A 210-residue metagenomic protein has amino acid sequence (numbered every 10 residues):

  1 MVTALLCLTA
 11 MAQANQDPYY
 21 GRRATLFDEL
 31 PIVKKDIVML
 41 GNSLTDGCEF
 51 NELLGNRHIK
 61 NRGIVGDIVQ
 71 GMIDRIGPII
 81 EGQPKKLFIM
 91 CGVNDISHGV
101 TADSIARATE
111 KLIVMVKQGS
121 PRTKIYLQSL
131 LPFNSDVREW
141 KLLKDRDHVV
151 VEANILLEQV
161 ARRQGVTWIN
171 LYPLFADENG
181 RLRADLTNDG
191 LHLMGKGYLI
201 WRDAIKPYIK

Functional and structural regions predicted by a protein language model:
M1-V38, D46, F50-N51, K210: N-terminal secretory targeting modules
L30-K34, L53-L54, E81-G82, R162-R163: Extracellular/periplasmic catalytic domains that process cell-envelope and extracellular macromolecules
I37-M39, K60-G63, K86-C91, K124-S129 (+2 more regions): Structural recognition of the beta-strand scaffold that forms the well-ordered cores of secreted hydrolase catalytic
L40, T45-H58, V69-R107, L130-S135: Oxyanion-hole/transition-state-stabilizing segment in secreted/luminal serine hydrolases and related acyltransferases
A102-L112, D147-A153: Charged helix-capping and loop-helix junction motifs
G119-P121, Q164: Helix C-cap/helix->beta junction micro-motif
P132-K210: Catalytic His-Asp segment of secreted/periplasmic serine-dependent ester chemistry enzymes
